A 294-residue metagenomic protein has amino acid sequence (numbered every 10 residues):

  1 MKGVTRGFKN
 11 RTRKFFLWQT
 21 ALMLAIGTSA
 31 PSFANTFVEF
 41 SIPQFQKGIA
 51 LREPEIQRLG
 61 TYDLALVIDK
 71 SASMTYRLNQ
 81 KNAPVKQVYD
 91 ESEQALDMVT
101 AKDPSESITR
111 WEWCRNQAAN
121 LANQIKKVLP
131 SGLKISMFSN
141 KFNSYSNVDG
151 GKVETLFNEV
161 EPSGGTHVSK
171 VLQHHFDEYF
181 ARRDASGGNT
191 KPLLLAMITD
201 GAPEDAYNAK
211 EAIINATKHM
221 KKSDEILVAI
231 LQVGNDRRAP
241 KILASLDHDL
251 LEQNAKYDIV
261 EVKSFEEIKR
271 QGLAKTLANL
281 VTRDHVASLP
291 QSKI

Functional and structural regions predicted by a protein language model:
M1-R11: N-terminal secretory signal peptides that target proteins for export/translocation
G3, T20-I26, A30-I294: Acidic, low-complexity intrinsically disordered regions
F8, F15-F16, F33: Aromatic (phenylalanine/tyrosine) cluster motif
N10-R13, T28: Alpha-helical structural elements
R13-A21: Sec-dependent signal peptide recognition, specifically the positively charged N-region followed immediately by
